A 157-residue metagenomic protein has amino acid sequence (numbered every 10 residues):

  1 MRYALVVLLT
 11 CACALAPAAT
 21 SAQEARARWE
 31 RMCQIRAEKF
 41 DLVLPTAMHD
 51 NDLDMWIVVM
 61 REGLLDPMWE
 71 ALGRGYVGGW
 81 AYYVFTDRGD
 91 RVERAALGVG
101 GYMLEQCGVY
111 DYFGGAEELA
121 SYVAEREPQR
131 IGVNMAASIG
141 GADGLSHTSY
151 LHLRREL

Functional and structural regions predicted by a protein language model:
M1-A4: Positively charged n-region of N-terminal signal peptides that target proteins for export
V6-A16: Bacterial N-terminal signal peptides
A19-L157: A composition/biophysics-driven feature that prefers long, compositionally simple stretches
